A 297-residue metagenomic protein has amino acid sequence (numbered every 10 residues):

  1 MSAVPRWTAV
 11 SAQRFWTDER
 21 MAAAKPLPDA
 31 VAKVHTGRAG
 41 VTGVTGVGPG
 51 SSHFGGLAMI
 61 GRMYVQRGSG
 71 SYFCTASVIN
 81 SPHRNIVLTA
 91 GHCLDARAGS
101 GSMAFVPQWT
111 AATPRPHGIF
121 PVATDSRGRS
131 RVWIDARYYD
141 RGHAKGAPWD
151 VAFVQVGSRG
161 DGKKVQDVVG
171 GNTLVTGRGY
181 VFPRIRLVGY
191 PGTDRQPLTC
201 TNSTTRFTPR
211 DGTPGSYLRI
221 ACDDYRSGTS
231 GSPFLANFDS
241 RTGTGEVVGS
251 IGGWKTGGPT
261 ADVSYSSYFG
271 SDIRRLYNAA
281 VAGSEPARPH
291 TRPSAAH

Functional and structural regions predicted by a protein language model:
M1-N80, A287-H297: Protease-domain processing segments flanking chymotrypsin-fold serine proteases, especially trypsin-like
T17, M63, A76, N85 (+6 more regions): Terminal peptide-recognition signature
T45-S69, I79-N80, A104-G162: Conserved catalytic-core segment of clan PA serine endopeptidases
S51-T110, T204-T213, C222-D223: Catalytic histidine site
C93-D95, W109-A112, S158-D161, P191-T193 (+2 more regions): Acidic glycine-/aspartate-rich tracts in secreted/extracellular proteins
A147-A221: Chymotrypsin/trypsin-fold serine protease catalytic domain
D224-S250: Catalytic nucleophile loop of clan PA
V248, W254-H297: C-terminal cap/linker of serine protease catalytic domains
